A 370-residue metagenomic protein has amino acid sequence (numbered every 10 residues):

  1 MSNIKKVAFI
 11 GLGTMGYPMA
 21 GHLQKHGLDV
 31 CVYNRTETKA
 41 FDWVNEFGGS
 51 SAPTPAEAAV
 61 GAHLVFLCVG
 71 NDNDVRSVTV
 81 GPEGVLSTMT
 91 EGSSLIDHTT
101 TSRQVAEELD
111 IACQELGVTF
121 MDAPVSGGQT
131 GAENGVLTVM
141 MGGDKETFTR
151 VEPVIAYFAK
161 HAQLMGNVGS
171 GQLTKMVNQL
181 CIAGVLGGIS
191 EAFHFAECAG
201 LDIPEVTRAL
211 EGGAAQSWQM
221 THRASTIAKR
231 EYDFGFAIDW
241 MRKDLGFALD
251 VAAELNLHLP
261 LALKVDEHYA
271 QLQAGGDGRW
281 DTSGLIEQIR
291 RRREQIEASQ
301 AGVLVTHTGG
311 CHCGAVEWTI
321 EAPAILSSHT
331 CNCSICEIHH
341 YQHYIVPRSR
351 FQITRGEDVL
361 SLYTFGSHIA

Functional and structural regions predicted by a protein language model:
M1-L67, S93, H98-T99: NAD(P)+-binding Rossmann beta1-loop-alpha1 motif at the extreme N-terminus of oxidoreductases
P55-L67, D72-V118: Rossmann-fold NAD(P) dinucleotide-binding segment
T100-L180: Rossmann-fold dinucleotide-binding core
G135-G142, Q163, N167-A199, L210-H222 (+1 more regions): Active-site-proximal catalytic alpha-helix in oxidoreductases
Q172, Q216-G278: Interdomain hinge/lid region at the active-site interface of Rossmann-like NAD(P)-dependent oxidoreductases
G275-S299: NAD(P)-dependent dehydrogenase/reductase Rossmann-like domain
Q300-A370: A short Gly-Trp-Pro
